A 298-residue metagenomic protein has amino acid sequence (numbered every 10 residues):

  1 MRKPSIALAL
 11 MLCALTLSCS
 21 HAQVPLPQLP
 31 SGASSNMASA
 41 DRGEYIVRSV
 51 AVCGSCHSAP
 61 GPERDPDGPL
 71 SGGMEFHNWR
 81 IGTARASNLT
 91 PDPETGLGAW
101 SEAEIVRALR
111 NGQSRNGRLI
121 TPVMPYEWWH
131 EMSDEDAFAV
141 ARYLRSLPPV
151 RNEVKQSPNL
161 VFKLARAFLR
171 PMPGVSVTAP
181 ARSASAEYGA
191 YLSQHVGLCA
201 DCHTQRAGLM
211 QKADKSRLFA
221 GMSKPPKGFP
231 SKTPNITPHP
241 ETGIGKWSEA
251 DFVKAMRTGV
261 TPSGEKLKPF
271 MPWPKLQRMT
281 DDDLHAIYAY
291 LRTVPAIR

Functional and structural regions predicted by a protein language model:
M1-L8: Bacterial N-terminal signal peptides that target proteins for export
L17-S18: C-terminal motif of bacterial Sec signal peptides marking the signal peptidase cleavage site
Q23-R48, R166-Q194: Electrostatic cytochrome c docking/interface patches
G43, V50-P60, I105, V140 (+5 more regions): The canonical Cys-X-X-Cys-His
C56-P62, R110, P125, R145-S146 (+3 more regions): Detector for the c-type heme attachment site
P60-E102, T121-S133, N159-F168, R206-E249 (+1 more regions): Gly/Gly-Pro-rich "capping" loops immediately C-terminal to redox-active cysteine motifs in periplasmic/lumenal
S101-R115, W128-V154, S248-G264, P272-R298: C-terminal capping alpha-helices of c-type cytochrome domains
V154-N159, V177-T178: Extracellular/periplasm-exposed beta-strand and loop segments of Gram-negative cell-envelope proteins, dominated by
